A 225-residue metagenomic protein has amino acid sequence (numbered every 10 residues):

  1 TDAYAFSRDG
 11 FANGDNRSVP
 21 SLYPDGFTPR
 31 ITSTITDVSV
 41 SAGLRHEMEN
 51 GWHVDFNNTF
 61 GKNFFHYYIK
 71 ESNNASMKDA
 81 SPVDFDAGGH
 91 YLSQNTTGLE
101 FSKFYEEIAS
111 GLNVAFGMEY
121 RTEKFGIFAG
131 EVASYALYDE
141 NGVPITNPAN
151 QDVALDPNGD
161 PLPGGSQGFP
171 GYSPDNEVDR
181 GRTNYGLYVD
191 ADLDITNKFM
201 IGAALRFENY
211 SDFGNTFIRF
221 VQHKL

Functional and structural regions predicted by a protein language model:
T1, V54-N58, L112-F116, I201-A203 (+1 more regions): Transmembrane beta-strands of outer-membrane beta-barrel proteins
T1-D25, P29-E49: Transmembrane beta-barrel wall of Gram-negative outer-membrane proteins
D2-A3, F60-F64, M118-G126, L205-S211 (+1 more regions): Transmembrane beta-strands of outer-membrane beta-barrel pores
A5-N13, Y67-N73, I127-A133, F213-F220: Outer-membrane beta-barrel translocator domains and adjoining extracellular loop/strand segments of Gram-negative
F27-S41, E47-E49, F60, E71-F199: Outer-membrane beta-barrel transmembrane domain signature of Gram-negative proteins, especially the mid-to-C-terminal
E49-G51, G214: Short, charged helix-to-loop "capping" segments that act as catalytic/coupling loops
L187-V189, F217-L225: Feature captures outer-membrane beta-barrel proteins of Gram-negative bacteria and organelles
F199-S211, T216-F217: Transmembrane beta-strand segments that form the barrel wall of outer-membrane beta-barrel proteins
